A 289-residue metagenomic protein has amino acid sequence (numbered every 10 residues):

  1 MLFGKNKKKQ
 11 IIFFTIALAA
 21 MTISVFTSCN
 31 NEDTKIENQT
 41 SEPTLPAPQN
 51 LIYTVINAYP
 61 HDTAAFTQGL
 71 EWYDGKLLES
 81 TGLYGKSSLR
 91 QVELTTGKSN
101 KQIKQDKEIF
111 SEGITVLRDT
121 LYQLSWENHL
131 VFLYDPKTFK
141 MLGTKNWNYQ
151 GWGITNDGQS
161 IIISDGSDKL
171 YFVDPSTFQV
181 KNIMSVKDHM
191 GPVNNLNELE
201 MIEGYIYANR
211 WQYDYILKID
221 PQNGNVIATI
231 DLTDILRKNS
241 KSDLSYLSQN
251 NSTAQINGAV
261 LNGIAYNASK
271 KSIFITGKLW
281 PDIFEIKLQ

Functional and structural regions predicted by a protein language model:
V25-S28: C-terminal motif of bacterial Sec signal peptides marking the signal peptidase cleavage site
T34-T54, E79-L94: Blade/loop signatures of beta-propeller domains
E42-A64, L94-S99, S242-L244, S248-N250: A short helix->beta-strand "capping" segment at the edge of beta-propeller domains
I56-S88, I103-T115, N267, G277-P281: Beta-strand-rich domains and repeat architectures in extracellular enzymes and scaffolds, especially beta-propellers
A58-T63, I103-K107, G143-Y149, M184-G191 (+2 more regions): Surface loop/turn motifs at the tips and blade-to-blade linkers of beta-strand repeat domains
T67, L196, Y246-A265: Signature of short aromatic-glycine-proline-rich micro-motifs recurring in repeat-based ectodomains
E79-L83, Y122-N128, I163-S167, A208-Q212 (+1 more regions): Conserved beta-strand positions in repeat-built beta-propeller and related beta-rich domains
E93-G97, D135-F139, P175-F178, D220-G224 (+1 more regions): Short loop/turn segments that connect beta-strands within beta-propeller blades
